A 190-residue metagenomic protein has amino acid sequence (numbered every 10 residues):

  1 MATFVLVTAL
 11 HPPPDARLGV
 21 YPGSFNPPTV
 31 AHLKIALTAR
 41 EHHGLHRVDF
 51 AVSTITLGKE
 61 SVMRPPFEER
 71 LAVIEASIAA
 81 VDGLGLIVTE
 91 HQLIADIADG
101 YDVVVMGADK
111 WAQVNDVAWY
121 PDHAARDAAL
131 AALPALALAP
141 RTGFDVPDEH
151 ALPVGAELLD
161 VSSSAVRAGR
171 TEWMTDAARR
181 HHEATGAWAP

Functional and structural regions predicted by a protein language model:
M1-P190: Nucleotidyltransferase catalytic core that binds NTPs
